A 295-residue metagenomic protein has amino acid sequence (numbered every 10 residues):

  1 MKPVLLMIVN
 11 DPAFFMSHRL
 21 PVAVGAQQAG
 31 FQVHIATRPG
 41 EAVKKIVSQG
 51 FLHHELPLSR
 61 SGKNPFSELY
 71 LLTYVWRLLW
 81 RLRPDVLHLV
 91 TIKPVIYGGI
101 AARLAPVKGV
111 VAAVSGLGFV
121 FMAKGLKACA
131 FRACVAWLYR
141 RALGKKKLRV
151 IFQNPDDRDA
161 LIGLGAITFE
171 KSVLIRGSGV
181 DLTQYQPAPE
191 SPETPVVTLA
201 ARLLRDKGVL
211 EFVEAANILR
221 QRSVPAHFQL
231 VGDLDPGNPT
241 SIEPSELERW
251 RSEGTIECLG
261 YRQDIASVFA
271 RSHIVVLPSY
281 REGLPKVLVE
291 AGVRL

Functional and structural regions predicted by a protein language model:
M7, V275-V276: A short hydrophobic beta-strand element within the catalytic core of glycosyltransferases that build diverse glycans
F15-H18, F66-T73, K108-V111, F119-A142 (+2 more regions): Nucleotide-sugar donor phosphate/pyrophosphate-binding loop at the beta->alpha transition of glycosyltransferases
A29, V33-Y70: Conserved nucleotide-sugar phosphate-binding/catalytic loop shared by glycosyltransferases and other
T37-E41, A200, H227-I242, C258: Glycosyltransferase donor-sugar binding loop
H54-P57, R132-P187, V196: Donor nucleotide-sugar binding/catalytic pocket of nucleotide-sugar-dependent glycosyltransferases
L89-V95, V114: Short His-centered aromatic/hydrophobic patch
P189-K207, F212-N217, F228-Q229: Conserved donor-binding/catalytic core segment of Leloir-type glycosyltransferases
Y261, Y280: Aromatic "clamp/platform" in nucleotide-sugar-dependent glycosyltransferases that forms part of the donor/acceptor
